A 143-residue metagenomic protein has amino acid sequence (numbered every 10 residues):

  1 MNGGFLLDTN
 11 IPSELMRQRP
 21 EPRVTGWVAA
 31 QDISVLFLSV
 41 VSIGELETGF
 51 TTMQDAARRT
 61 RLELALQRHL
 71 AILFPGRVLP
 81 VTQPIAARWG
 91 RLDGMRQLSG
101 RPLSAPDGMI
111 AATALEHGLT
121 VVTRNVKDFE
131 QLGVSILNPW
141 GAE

Functional and structural regions predicted by a protein language model:
M1-S42, T51-R68, Q131, E143: Short, well-structured N-terminal submotif of metal-dependent ribonuclease cores
N2, M109-E143: Acidic, PIN/NYN-like endoribonuclease modules and their adjacent C-terminal/linker elements
N2-G3, T48-Q54, I72-T120: Active-site neighborhoods of divalent-metal-dependent phosphate/nucleic-acid chemistry enzymes
I11, S42, I85, I110 (+1 more regions): Alpha-helix capping/helix-boundary segments
E14, E45, E116: Acidic-residue sensor for enzyme active/binding pockets
R19-R23, A105, V121: Short, conserved clusters of charged catalytic residues that mark active-site and nucleotide-handling motifs
W27, V40, R88-R91, P102 (+1 more regions): Residue-level recognition of specific faces of alpha-helices
